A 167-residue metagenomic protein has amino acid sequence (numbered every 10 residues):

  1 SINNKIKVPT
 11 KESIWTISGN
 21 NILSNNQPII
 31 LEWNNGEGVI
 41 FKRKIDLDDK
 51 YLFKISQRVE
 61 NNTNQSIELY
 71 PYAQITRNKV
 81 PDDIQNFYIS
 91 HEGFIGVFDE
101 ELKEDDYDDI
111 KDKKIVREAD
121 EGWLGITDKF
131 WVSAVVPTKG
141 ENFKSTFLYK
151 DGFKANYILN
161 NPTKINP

Functional and structural regions predicted by a protein language model:
S1-P167: Soluble non-transmembrane domains of integral membrane proteins
